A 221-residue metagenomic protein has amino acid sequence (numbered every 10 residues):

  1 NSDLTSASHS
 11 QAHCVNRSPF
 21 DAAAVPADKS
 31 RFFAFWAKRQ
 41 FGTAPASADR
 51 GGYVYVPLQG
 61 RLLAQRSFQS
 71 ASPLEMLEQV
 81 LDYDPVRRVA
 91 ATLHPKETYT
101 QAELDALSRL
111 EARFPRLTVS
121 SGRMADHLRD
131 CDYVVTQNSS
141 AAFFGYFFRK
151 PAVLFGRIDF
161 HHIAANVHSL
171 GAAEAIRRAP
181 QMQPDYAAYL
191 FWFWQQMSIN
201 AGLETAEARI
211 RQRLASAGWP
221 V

Functional and structural regions predicted by a protein language model:
S2, G51-L63, A91-H94, R157: Short loop/turn segments at strand-loop or loop-helix junctions that form parts of catalytic or ligand-binding pockets
T5-G51, A164-V221: Leloir-type glycosyltransferase catalytic cores
G51, V86-R87, F114, D130-D132 (+1 more regions): Short, well-ordered alpha-helix to beta-strand connector turns
V54, R87-V89, A152, Y186-W192: Hydrophobic anchor at the start of a short beta-strand that flanks the dinucleotide cofactor-binding loop
R61-Q65, K96-T98, A142: Short acidic, S/G/P-rich loop/turn micro-motifs used as interaction or catalytic elements
R66-A71, A102: Short, solvent-exposed loop/turn segments at secondary-structure boundaries
E78, D82-V119: Catalytic donor nucleotide-activated moiety binding site of glycosyltransferases and closely related
S121-V167: A donor-sugar binding/catalytic signature common to diverse glycosyltransferases and related nucleotide-sugar
